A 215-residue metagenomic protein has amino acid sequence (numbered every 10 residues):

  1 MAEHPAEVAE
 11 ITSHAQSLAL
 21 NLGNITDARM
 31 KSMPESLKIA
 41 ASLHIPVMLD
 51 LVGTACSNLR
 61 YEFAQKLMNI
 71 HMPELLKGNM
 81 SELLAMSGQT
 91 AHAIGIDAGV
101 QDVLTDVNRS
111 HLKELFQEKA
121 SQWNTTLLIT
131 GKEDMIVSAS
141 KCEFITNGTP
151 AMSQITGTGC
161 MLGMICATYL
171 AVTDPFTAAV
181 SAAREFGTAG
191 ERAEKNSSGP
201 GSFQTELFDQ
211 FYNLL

Functional and structural regions predicted by a protein language model:
M1-L49: Conserved N-terminal subdomain of the carbohydrate kinase-like
I25-A28, G53-S57, M135, M152: Short, small-residue-enriched loops and turns at beta-alpha junctions that line or gate enzyme active sites
R29-G78: Glycine/small-residue-rich loop that forms an oxyanion/phosphate-binding "nest" at active or ligand-binding sites
Y61-C142: Conserved phosphate/ATP/ADP-binding segment of small-molecule kinases
L115-A120, P175-G190, L207-F208: Short, well-structured alpha-helical segments that form the helix of a local strand-helix-strand
I145-T156: Short pre-catalytic strand/loop immediately N-terminal to key active-site residues, enriched for Gly-Thr
Q154-R184: Short, small-residue alpha-helix embedded
G187-L215: Charged C-terminal helix
